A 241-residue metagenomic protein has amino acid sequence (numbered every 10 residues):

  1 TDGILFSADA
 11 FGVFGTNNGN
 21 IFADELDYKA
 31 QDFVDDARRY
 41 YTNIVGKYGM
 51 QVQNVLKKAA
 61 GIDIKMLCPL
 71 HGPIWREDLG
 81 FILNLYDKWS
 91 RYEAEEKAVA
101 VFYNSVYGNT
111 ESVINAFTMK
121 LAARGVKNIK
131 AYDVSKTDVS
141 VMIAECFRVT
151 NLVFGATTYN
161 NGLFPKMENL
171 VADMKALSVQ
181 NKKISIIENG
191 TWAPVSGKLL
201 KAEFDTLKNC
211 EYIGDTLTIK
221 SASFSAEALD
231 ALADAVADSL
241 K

Functional and structural regions predicted by a protein language model:
T1-G3, D63-I64, E96-K97, N181: Short coil/turn connectors at secondary-structure junctions
T1-L26: Catalytic core of the metallo-beta-lactamase
T1-L5, G12, L56-A60, V139-M142: Short amphipathic alpha-helices and their capping/turn segments at secondary-structure boundaries
L5, A98-F102, S185: Conserved beta-strand elements of the Class I
G12, I74, Y107: Short, glycine/acidic-enriched loop or turn micro-motifs at the edges of active sites
N17, I21, Y28-I74, A116-Y132 (+1 more regions): FMN-binding flavodoxin-like domain, especially the glycine-rich phosphate-binding loop
C68-E95, N169: Short N-terminal or domain-adjacent regulatory/targeting segments
R91-I143: Long, well-ordered mid-to-C-terminal structural blocks that present hydrophobic/aromatic surfaces
